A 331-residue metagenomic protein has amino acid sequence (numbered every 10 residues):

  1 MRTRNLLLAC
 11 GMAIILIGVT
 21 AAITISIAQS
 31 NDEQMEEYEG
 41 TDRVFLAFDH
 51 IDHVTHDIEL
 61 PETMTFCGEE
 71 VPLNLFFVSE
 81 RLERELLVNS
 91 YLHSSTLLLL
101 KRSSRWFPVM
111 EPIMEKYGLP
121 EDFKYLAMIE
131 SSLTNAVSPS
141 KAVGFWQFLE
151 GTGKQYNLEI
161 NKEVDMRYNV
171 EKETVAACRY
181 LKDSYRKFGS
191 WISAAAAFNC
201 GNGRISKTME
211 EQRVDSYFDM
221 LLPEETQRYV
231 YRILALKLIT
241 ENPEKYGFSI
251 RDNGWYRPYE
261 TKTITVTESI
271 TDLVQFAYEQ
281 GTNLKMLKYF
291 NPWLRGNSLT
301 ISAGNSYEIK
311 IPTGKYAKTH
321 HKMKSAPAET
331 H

Functional and structural regions predicted by a protein language model:
R2-G118: An acidic, Gly/Ser/Thr/Pro-rich helix-cap/linker signature
H50-R105, E163, Y168-R186, I192 (+1 more regions): Extracytoplasmic and endomembrane cell-envelope/extracellular-matrix remodeling and assembly machinery
E85, A136-N157: Short, surface-exposed glycine/acidic/tryptophan-bearing loops
S94-L97, E115-L119, A136-V137, N157-L158 (+2 more regions): Glycine- and small hydrophobic-enriched segments that form the cores of compact globular domains
F107-M110, M128, L294: N-terminal post-signal-peptidase region of extra-cytosolic proteins
L119-A127, V143, W191-A196: Alpha-helical scaffolds flanking conserved acidic
Y125-M128, E308-K310: Soluble periplasmic/extracytoplasmic beta-strand elements of cell-envelope proteins
